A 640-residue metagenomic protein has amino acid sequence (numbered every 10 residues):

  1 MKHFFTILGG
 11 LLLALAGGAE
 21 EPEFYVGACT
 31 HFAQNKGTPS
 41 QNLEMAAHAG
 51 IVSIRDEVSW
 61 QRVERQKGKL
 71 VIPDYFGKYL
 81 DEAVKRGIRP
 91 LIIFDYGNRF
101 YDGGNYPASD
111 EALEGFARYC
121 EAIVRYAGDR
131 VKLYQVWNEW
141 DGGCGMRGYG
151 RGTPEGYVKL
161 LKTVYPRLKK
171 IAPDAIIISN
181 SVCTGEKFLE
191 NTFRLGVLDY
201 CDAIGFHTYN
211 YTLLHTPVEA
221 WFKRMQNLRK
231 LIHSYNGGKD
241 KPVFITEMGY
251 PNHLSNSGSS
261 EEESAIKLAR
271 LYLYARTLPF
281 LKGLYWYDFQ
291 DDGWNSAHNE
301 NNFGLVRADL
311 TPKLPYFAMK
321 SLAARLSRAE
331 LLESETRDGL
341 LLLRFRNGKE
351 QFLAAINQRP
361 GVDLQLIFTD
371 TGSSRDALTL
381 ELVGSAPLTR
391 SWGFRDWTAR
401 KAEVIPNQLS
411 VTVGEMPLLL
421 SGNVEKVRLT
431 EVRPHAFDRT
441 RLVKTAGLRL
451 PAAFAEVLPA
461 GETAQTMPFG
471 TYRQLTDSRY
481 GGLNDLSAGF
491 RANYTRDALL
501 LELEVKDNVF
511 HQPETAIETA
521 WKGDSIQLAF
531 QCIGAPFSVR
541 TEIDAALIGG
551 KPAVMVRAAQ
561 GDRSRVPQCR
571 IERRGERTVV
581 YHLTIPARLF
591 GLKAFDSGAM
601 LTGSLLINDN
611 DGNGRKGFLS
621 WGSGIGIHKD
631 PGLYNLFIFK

Functional and structural regions predicted by a protein language model:
G9-G18: Hydrophobic h-region of N-terminal signal peptides that target proteins for export in Gram-negative bacteria
E20-A122, Q135, D141, G470-R473: N-terminal substrate-binding region of glycoside hydrolase catalytic domains
N35-T38, E64-K67, I72-Y75, Y101-K230 (+2 more regions): Active-site cleft segment of glycoside hydrolase catalytic domains centered on the general acid/base Glu
I54, A83, I123, Y134 (+8 more regions): Conserved, mostly hydrophobic/aromatic
Y250-M319, E335-R337: Aromatic/acidic polysaccharide-binding cleft in carbohydrate-active enzymes
T336-G384, R577: Carbohydrate-binding surface patches
F394-F437: C-terminal beta-strand-rich structural cap/linker in extracellular carbohydrate-active enzymes
R433-K640: Structural preference for beta-rich elements and adjacent junctions enriched in aromatics
